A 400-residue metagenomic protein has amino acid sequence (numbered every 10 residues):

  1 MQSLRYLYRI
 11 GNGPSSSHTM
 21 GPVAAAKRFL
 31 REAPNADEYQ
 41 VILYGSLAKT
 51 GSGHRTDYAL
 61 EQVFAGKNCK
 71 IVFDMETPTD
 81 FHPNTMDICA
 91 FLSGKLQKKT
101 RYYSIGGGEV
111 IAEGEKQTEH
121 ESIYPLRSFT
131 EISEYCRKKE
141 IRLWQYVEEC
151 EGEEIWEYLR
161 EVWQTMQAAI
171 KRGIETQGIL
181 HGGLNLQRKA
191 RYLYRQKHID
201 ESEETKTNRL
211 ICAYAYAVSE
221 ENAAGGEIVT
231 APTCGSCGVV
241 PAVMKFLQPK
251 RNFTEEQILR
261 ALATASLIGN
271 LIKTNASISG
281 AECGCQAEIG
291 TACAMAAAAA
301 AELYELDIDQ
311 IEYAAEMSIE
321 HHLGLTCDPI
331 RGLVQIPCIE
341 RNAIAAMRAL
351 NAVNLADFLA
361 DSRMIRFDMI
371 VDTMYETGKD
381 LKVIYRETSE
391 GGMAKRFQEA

Functional and structural regions predicted by a protein language model:
L4-R9, V23-L47, G53-H54, H82-N84 (+7 more regions): Non-transmembrane, aqueous-exposed alpha-helical and coiled segments at domain scale
Y8-A26, A224-V243, C285-C293: Conserved phosphate/anionic-ligand binding catalytic regions in large, soluble enzymes, centered on
R9-G11, S279-G284, P329-C338: Short beta-alpha connecting loops at secondary-structure transitions that line or flank enzyme active sites
T19-E32, P241-N252, A297-E305: Alpha-helical support elements that line or immediately flank enzyme active sites and cofactor-binding pockets
V63, C69-E201: C-terminal regulatory domains involved in ligand/effector binding and gene-expression control
Q167-N252, E256-L271, S277-G284, G392-A400: Accessory "access/gating" subregions that flank catalytic or transport cores
A213, A217, G238-Q248, A263-L271 (+3 more regions): Contiguous, well-ordered alpha-helical segments that form the cores/surfaces of helical PPI scaffolds
A300-A400: Functionally critical mobile loop/hinge segments
